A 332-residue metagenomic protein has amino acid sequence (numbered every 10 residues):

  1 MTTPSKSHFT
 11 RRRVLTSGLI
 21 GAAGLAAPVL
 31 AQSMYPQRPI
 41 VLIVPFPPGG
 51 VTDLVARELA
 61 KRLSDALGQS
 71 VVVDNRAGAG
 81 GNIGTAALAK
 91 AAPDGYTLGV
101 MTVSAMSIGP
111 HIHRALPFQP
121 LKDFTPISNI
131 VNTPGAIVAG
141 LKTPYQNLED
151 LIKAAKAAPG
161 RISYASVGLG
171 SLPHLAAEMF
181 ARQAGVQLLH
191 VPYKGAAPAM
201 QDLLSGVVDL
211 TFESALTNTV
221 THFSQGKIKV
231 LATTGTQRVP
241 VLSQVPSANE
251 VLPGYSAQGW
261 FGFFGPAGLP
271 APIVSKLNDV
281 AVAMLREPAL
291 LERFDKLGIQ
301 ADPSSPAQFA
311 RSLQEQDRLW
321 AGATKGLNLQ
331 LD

Functional and structural regions predicted by a protein language model:
M1-P28: N-terminal secretory signal peptides
Q32-K122, R161, V186-S214, P303 (+1 more regions): N-terminal (or domain-start) structured segment
Q37-P39, S224, A271-D332: An extracytoplasmic/periplasmic, membrane-proximal ligand-sensing/linker region
L54, E58, I83, A87 (+13 more regions): Extracytoplasmic/secreted proteins, especially bacterial periplasmic and envelope-associated proteins
L63, L67, A92, V100 (+11 more regions): Sec/Tat-exported extracytoplasmic proteins
K90-Y96, V103, H111-P198, A248 (+2 more regions): Hinge/capping helix and adjacent helix->loop/strand transition within the periplasmic-binding protein
R161-V245: Ligand-binding pocket segment of bilobal, Venus flytrap-like solute-binding proteins
